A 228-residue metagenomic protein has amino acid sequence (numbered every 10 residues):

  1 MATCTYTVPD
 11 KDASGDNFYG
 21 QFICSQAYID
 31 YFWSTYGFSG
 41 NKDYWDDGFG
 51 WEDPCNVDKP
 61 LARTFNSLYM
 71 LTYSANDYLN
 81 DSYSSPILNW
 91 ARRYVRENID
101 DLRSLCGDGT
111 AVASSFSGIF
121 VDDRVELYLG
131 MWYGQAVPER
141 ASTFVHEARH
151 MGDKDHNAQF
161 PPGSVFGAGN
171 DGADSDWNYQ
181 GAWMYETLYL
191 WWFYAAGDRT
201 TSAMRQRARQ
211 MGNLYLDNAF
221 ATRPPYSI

Functional and structural regions predicted by a protein language model:
M1-A141, M151-I228: Predominantly extracellular/secreted Zn2+-dependent metalloproteases
F144: Substrate/cofactor-recognition hotspot
E147: Walker B catalytic acidic pair
